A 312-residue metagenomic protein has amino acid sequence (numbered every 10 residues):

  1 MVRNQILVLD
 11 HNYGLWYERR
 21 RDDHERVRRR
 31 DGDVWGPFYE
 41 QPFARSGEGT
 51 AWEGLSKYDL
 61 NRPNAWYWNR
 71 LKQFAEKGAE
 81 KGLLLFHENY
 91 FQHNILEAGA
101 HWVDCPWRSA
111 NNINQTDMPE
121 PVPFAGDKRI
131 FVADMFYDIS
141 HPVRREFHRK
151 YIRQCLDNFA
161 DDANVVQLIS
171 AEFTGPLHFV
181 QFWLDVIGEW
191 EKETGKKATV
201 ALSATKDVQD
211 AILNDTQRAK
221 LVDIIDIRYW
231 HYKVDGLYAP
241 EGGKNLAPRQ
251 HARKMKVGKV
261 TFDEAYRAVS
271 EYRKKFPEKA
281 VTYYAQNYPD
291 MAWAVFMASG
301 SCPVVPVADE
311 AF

Functional and structural regions predicted by a protein language model:
M1-I224: Active-site mouth of glycoside hydrolases
P142-K150, F159-F312: Extracellular glycoside hydrolase catalytic/binding regions
